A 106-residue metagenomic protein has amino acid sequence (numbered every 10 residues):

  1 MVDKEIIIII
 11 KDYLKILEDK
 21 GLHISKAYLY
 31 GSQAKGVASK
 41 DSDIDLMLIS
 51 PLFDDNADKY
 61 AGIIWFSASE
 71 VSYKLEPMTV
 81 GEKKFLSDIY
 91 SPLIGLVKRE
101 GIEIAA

Functional and structural regions predicted by a protein language model:
M1-H23, K35-K40, P51-A106: Catalytic core of pol beta-like nucleotidyltransferases
S25-Q33: Short gly/ser-rich loop at a beta-strand->alpha-helix junction or flexible surface loop bordering the NTP-binding
G31, D43-D45: Conserved G/P- and acidic residue-centered "switch" motifs that form tight phosphate/ATP-binding loops in soluble
M47-I49: Short hydrophobic/aromatic beta-strand micro-patches that form the beta-sheet surface supporting nucleotide- or nucleic
